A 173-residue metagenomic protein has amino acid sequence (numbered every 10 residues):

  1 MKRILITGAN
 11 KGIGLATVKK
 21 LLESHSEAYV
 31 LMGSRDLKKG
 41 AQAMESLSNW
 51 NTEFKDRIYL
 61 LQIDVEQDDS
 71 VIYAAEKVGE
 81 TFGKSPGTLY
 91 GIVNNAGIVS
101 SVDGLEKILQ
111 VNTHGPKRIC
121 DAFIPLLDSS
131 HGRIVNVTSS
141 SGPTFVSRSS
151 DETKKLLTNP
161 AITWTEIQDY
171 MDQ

Functional and structural regions predicted by a protein language model:
M1-L31: Canonical Rossmann dinucleotide-binding motif of NAD(H)/NADP(H)-dependent dehydrogenases/reductases, specifically
S26-Q42: Conserved glycine-rich Rossmann-like NAD(P)H-binding loop of the short-chain dehydrogenase/reductase
N49-D69: Rossmann-fold cofactor-recognition segment
V65-P86: Conserved Rossmann-fold cofactor-binding substructure of NAD(P)-dependent oxidoreductases
Y73, E80, D103-Q110: Active-site Tyr-X3-Lys motif and surrounding loop/helix of classical short-chain dehydrogenase/reductase
V93, I119-L127: Hydrophobic positions on the long internal alpha-helix of Rossmann-like NAD(P)-dependent oxidoreductase domains
G97-E106, D128-Q173: Catalytic loop of short-chain dehydrogenase/reductase
